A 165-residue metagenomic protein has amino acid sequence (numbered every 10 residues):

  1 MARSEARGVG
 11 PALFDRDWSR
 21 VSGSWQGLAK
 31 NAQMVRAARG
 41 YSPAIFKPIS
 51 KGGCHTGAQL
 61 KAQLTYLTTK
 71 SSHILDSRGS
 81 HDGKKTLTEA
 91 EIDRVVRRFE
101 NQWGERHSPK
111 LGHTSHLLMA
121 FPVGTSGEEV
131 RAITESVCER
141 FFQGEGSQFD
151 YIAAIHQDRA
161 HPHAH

Functional and structural regions predicted by a protein language model:
M1-P162: N-terminal nicking endonuclease/strand-transfer module with a His-rich metal-binding environment and a catalytic Tyr
